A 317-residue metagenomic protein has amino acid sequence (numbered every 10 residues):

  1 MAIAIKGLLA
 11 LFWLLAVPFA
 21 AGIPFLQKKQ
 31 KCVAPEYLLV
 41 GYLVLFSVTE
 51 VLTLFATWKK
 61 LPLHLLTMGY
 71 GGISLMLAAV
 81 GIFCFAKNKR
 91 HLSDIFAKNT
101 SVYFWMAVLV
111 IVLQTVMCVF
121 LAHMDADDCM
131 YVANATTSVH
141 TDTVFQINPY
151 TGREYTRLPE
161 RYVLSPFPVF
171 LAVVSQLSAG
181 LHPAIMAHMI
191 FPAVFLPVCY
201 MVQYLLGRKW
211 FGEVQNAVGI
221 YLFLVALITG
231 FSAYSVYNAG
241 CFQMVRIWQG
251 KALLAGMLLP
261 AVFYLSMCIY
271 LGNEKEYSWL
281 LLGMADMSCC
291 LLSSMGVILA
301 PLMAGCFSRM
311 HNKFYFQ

Functional and structural regions predicted by a protein language model:
M1-F96: Membrane-embedded, hydrophobic transmembrane alpha-helices
F12-A20, G69-L75, V194, V198 (+1 more regions): Membrane-embedded alpha-helical segments of multi-pass membrane proteins, especially the transmembrane helices
F25, F55, Q203-E213, F263-S266 (+1 more regions): Transmembrane-helix signature of membrane-embedded glycosylation machinery that interfaces with polyprenol carriers
K29-L45, T100-S101, Q215-L222, K275-L282: Membrane-interfacial loop-to-transmembrane alpha-helix junctions, especially the N-terminal start
T57, S278-M295: Membrane-interface alpha helices of multi-pass inner-membrane proteins
V112-F231, V236-W248, L253, M257: Active-site lumenal/periplasmic loops and adjacent helix-entry segments of GT-C-fold, multi-pass membrane
L254, L259-S278: Membrane-interface transmembrane helices that cradle and orient dolichyl/undecaprenyl
A300-Q317: Perimembrane helix-loop-helix junctions
